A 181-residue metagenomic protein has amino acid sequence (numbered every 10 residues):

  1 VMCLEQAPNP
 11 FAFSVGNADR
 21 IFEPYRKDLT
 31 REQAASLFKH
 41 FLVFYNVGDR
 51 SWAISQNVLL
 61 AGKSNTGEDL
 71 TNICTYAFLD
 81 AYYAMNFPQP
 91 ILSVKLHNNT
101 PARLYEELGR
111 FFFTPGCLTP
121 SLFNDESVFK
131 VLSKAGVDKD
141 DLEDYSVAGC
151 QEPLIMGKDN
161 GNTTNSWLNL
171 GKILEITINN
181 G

Functional and structural regions predicted by a protein language model:
V1-G181: Conserved catalytic cores of very large enzyme subunits
